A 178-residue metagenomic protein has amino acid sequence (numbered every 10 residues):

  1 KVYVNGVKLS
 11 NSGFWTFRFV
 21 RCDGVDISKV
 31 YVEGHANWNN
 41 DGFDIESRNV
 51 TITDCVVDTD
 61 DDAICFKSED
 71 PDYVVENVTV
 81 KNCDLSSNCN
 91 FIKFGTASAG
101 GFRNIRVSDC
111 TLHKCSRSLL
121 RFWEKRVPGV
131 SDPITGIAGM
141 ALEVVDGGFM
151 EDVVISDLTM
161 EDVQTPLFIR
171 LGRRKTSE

Functional and structural regions predicted by a protein language model:
K1-E178: Extracellular/periplasmic carbohydrate-active domains that bind, remodel, or depolymerize complex polysaccharides
